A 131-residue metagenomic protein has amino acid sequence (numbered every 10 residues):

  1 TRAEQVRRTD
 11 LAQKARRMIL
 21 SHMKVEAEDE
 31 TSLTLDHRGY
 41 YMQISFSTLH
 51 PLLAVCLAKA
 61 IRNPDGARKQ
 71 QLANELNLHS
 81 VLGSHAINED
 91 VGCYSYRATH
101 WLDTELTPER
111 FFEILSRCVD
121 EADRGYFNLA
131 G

Functional and structural regions predicted by a protein language model:
T1-Q43, S84-N88: Charge-rich, low-complexity N-terminal segments
R7-A15, P64-K69, R110, I114-R117 (+1 more regions): Short amphipathic alpha-helical segments
M18, H22, L72-H79, I114-N128: Conserved short hydrophobic interaction patches
T31-L33, P51-L53, G92-Y94: Hydrophobic residues embedded in beta-strands of well-ordered beta-sheets
Y40-I44, L102-E105: Short, charged/polar, Gly/Pro-enriched secondary-structure boundary elements
M42-I61: A short acidic-to-branched-hydrophobic micro-motif
C56-R97: Short, internal acidic amphipathic alpha-helical interface segments that mediate docking to partner proteins
N88-D120, R124-G131: Well-ordered alpha/beta subsegment
